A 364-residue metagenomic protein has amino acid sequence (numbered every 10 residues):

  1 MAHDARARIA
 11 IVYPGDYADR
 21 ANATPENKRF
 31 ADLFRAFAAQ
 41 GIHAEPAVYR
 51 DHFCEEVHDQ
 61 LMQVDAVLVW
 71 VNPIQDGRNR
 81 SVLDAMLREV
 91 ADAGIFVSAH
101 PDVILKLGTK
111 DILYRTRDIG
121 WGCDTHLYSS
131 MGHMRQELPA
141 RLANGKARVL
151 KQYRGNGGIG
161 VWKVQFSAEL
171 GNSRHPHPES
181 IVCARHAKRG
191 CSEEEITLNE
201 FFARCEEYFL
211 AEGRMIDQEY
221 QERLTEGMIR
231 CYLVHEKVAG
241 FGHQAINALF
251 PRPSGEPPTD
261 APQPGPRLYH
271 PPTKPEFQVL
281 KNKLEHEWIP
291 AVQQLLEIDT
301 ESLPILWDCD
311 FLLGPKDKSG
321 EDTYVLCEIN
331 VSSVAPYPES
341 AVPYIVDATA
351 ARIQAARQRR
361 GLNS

Functional and structural regions predicted by a protein language model:
A2, R6-Y13, L87-G94, P101-I216 (+1 more regions): Active-site nucleotide/adenylate-binding loops and adjacent lid/helix of ATP-dependent enzymes
A7, I159, I229, W307-C309 (+1 more regions): Change "...and in nucleic-acid phosphodiester-cleaving endonucleases..." to "...and in nucleic-acid processing enzymes
D16-A140, N156: Conserved N-proximal alpha/beta basic substrate-recognition cap immediately N-terminal to, or forming the N-lobe
D16-Y17, D51, P73-I74, I104 (+5 more regions): Short, solvent-exposed loop/turn segments at secondary-structure junctions
Q40-I42, W121, E212, I298-I305: Short secondary-structure junctions
K146, G158-I159, K163-D299, L312-P315: Phosphate-binding site of ATP-dependent enzymes
V279, K283-H286, E297-D308, L312-S364: C-terminal active-site "lid" helix and adjoining low-complexity regulatory extension at the edge of ATP-using catalytic
